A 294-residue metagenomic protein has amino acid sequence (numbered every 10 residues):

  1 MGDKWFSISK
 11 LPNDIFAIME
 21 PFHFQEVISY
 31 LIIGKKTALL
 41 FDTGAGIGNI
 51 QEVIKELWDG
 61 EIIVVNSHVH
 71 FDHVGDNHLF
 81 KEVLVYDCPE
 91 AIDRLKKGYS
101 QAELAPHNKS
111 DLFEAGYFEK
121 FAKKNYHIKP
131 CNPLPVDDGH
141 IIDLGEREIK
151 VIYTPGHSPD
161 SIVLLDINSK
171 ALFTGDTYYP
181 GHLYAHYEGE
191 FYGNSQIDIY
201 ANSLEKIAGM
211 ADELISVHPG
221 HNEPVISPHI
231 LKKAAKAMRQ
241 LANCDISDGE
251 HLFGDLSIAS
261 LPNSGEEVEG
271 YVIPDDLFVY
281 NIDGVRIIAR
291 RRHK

Functional and structural regions predicted by a protein language model:
G2-N13, C88-I152, S158, N168 (+1 more regions): Metallo-beta-lactamase
K4-E56, L164-P180: Conserved beta-strand hairpin/beta-sheet module of binuclear metal-dependent hydrolase folds, prominently
P12, M19-P21, H68, D87 (+1 more regions): Residues at the C-termini of beta-strands that transition into short coil/loop
D14, I32, D42, I54 (+8 more regions): Divalent metal-coordination and catalytic microenvironments
F16, I63-V65, L84, L134-V136 (+3 more regions): Hydrophobic/aromatic beta-strand patches that form the interior of the parallel beta-sheet core in alpha/beta enzyme
A38, A45-G46, I141, E148-Q240: Metallo-beta-lactamase
I47-D143, P180, H229-S257: Active-site HxH/HxHxD metal-binding segment of metal-dependent hydrolases
N202-K294: Accessory terminal helices/loops
